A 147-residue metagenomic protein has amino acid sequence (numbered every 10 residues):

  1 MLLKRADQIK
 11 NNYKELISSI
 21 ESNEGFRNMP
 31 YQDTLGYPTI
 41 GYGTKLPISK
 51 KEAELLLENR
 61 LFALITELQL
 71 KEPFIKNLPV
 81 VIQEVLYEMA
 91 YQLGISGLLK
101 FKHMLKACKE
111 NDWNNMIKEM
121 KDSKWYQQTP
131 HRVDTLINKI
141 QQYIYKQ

Functional and structural regions predicted by a protein language model:
M1-M29, T44-T66, I95-Q147: Long, amphipathic alpha-helical surface segments
L16, T34-G36, I82: Residues that flank catalytic or metal-binding motifs in active/ligand-binding sites
R27-T34, N77: Catalytic glycan-binding domains that act on GlcNAc-containing polysaccharides
T34-P47: Short N-terminal mixed-charge amphipathic segments
T39-G41, V85-E88, N115: Structural recognition of the beta-strand scaffold that forms the well-ordered cores of secreted hydrolase catalytic
A63-F101: Active-site nucleophile-His-acid catalytic modules used for acyl/amide transfer and hydrolysis across diverse enzymes
